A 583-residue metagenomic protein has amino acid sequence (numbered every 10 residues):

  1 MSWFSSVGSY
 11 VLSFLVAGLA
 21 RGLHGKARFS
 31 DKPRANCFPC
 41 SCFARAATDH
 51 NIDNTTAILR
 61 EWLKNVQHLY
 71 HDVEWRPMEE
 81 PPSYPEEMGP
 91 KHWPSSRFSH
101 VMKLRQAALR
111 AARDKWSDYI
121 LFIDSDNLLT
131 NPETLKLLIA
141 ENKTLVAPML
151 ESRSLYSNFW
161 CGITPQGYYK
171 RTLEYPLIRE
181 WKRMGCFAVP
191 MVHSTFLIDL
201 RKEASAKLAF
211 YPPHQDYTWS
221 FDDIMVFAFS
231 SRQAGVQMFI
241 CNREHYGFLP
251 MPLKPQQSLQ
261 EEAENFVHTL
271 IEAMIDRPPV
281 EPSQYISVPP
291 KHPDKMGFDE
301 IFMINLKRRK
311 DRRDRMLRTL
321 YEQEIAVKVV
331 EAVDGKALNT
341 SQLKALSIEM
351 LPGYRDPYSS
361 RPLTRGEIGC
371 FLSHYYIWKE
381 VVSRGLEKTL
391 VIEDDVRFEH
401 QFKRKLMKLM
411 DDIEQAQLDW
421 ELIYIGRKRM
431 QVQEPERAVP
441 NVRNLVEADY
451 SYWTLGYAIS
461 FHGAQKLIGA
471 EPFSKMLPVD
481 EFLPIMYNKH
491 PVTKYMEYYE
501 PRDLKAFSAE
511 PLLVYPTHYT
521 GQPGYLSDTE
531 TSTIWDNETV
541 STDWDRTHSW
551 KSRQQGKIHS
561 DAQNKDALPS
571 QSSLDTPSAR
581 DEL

Functional and structural regions predicted by a protein language model:
R21, K26-R34, P39-T48, A108 (+1 more regions): Hydrophobic targeting segments
P33-C42, N51, E61-Q67, P293-M296 (+1 more regions): Short, acidic, metal-binding catalytic loop of nucleotide-sugar glycosyltransferases
T48-N54: Acidic ATP/Mg2+-coordinating residue in the GHKL
N54-D118, K328-L386: Active-site-proximal specificity loops/subdomain of glycosyltransferases
D114, L128-Y168, M410-E434: Conserved donor NDP-sugar-binding/catalytic core segment of glycosyltransferases
W116-L128, E387-R397: Short beta-strand-to-loop acidic/aromatic patch adjacent to the donor-nucleotide binding site
P148-S152, I163-S205, M430-Y450, H462: Short, flexible, basic/aromatic active-site loop/helix in glycosyltransferases
E151, T195, Q215-D216, M225 (+2 more regions): An acidic/histidine-cluster motif and surrounding catalytic segment that typifies divalent-metal-assisted enzyme active
